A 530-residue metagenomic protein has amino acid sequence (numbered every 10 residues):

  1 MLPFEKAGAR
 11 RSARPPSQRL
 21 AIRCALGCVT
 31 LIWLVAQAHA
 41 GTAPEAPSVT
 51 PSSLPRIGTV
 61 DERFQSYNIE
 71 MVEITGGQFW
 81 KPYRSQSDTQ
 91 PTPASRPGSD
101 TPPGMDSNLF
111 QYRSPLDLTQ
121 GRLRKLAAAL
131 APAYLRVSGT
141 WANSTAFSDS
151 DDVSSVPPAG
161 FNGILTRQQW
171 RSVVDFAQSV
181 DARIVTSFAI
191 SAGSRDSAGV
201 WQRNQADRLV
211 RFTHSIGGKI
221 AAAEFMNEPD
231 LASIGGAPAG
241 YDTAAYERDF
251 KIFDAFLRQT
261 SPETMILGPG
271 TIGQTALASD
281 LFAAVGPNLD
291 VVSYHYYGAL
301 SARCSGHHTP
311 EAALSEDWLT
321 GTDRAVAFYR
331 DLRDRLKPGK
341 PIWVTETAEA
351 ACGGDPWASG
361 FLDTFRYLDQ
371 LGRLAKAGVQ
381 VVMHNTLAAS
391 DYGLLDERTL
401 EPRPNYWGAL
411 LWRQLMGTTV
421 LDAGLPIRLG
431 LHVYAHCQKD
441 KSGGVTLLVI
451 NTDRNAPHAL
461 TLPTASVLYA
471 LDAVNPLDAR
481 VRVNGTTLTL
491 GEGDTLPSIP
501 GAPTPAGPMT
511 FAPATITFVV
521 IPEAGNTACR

Functional and structural regions predicted by a protein language model:
M1-R19: N-terminal secretory signal peptides that target proteins for export/translocation
R23-A36: Bacterial N-terminal signal peptides
A38-F225, P229-T275, S279-V291, A327-R330 (+4 more regions): Non-catalytic accessory regions flanking glycosidase/transglycosidase catalytic cores in CAZymes
P229, S233-Y241, H295-A327: Substrate-binding/catalytic cleft of secreted carbohydrate-active enzymes, primarily glycoside hydrolases
